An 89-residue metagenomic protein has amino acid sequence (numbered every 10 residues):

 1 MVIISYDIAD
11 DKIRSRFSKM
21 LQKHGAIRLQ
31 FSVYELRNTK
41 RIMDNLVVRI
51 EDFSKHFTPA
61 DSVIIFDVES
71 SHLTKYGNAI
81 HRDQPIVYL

Functional and structural regions predicted by a protein language model:
M1-R41: Extended, hydrophobic alpha-helical segments
V2, V33, V47-V48, V63 (+2 more regions): Extended aliphatic helical segments
R28, L46, E51, P85-Y88: Juxtamembrane helix-loop transition sites at the ends of transmembrane segments in multi-pass membrane proteins
S32, K40-V48, E69-G77: Short amphipathic alpha-helical patches
L36-A60: Short, intrinsically disordered low-complexity segments
S54-L89: C-terminal structural segments of small proteins and small subunits
